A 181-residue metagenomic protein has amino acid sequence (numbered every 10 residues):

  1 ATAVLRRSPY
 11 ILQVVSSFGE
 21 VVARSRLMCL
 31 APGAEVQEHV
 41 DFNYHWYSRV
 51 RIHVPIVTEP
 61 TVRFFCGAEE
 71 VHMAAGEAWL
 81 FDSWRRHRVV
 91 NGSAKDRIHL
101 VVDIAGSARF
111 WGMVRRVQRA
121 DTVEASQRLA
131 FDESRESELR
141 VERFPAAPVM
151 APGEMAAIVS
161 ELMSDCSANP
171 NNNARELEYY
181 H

Functional and structural regions predicted by a protein language model:
A1-A31: Signature of the catalytic double-stranded beta-helix
L27-H45: Conserved short histidine dyad/triad with adjacent acidic residue
C29, W46-V62: Short, conserved beta-strand element in jelly-roll/cupin
Q37, P55-A75: A short beta-strand-loop-beta hairpin characteristic of the jelly-roll/cupin
E38-H39, V62-F64, F81-D82, R86-S93: Short beta-strand His + acidic residue motifs that chelate non-heme Fe in jelly-roll/DSBH and cupin folds
V50-P55, A78-L80, A94-W111: A short hydrophobic beta-strand segment most commonly corresponding to one strand of the jelly-roll/cupin
A105-R175: Charged, amphipathic alpha-helical linkers/stalks
